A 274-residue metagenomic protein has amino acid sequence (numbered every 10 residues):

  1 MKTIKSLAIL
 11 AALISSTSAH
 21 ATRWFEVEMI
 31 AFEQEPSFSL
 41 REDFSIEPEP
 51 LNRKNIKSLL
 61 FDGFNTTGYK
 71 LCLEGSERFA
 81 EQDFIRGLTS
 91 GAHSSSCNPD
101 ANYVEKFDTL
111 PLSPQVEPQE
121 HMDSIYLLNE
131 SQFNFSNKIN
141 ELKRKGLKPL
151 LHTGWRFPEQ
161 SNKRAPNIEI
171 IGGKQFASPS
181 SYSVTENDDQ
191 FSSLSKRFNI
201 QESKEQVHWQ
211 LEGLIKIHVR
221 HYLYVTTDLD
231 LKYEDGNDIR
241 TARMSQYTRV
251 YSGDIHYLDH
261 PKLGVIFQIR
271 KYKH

Functional and structural regions predicted by a protein language model:
M1, E74-A80, S94, L263-H274: Generic hydrophobic segment detector
M1-L7: Bacterial N-terminal signal peptides that target proteins for export
I9-L10, F267: Feature for long, exposed domains in two main contexts
I14-S18: N-terminal signal peptide c-region/cleavage motif recognized by signal peptidases
A21-A242: Extended, low-hydrophobicity segments enriched in charged/polar residues
Q246-H274: A cross-kingdom marker for long, charged
